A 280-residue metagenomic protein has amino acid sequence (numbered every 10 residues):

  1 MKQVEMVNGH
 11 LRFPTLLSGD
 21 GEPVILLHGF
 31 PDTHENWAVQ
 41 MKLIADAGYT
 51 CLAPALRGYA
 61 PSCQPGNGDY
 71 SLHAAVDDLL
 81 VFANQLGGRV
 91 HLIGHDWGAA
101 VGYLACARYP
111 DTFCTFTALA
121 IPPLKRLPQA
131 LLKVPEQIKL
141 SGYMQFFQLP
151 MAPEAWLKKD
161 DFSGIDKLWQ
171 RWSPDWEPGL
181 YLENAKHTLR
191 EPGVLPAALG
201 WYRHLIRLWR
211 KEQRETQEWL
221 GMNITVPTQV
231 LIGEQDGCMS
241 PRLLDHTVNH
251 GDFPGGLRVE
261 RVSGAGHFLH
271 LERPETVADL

Functional and structural regions predicted by a protein language model:
M1-V24, D46-Y49, G255-R258, D279: Alpha/beta-hydrolase fold catalytic core
L11-F13, L52, Y59-I93, W97-L257 (+2 more regions): Flexible "cap/lid" subdomain of the alpha/beta-hydrolase fold that forms the substrate-access gate
L16-C63: Conserved HGGG/HGGXW glycine-rich cap/lid loop of the alpha/beta-hydrolase fold
D32, D236, G266-F268: Glycine-/small-residue-rich active-site loops that bind phosphorylated ligands and cofactors
N36, D78, A197, T276 (+1 more regions): Charged catalytic carboxylate motif
V262-A278: Catalytic histidine-centered segment of alpha/beta-hydrolase-like enzymes
